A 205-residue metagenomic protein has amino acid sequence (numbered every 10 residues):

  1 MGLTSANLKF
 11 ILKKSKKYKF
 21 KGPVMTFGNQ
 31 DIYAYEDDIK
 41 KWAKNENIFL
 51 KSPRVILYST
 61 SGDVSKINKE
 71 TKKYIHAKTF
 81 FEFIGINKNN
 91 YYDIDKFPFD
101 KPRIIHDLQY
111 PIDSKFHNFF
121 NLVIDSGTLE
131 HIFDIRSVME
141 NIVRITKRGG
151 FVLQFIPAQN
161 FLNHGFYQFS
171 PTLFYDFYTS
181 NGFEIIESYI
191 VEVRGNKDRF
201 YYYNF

Functional and structural regions predicted by a protein language model:
M1-P98, I186, V193-F205: N-terminal accessory regions of S-adenosyl-L-methionine
M1-T4, H131, I135, Y167: Aromatic-acidic/polar surface patches that form glycan- and anion
K13-K16, E140-R144, Y175, T179: Surface-exposed alpha-helical segments enriched in charged/polar residues
V24-F27, K69-K72, H76-N163, T172: Conserved SAM-binding loop
E36-I39, R103-I104, N163-Y167: A short acidic (Asp/Glu
F49-R54, K115-F120, T128-E130, R148-G150 (+2 more regions): Glycine-rich loops and low-complexity Gly/Arg-rich segments that provide flexible linkers or classic glycine-based
Y110, K115, S180, R199-N204: Alpha-helical subdomain
Q159, N163-V191, Y201-Y203: Conserved Class I S-adenosyl-L-methionine
